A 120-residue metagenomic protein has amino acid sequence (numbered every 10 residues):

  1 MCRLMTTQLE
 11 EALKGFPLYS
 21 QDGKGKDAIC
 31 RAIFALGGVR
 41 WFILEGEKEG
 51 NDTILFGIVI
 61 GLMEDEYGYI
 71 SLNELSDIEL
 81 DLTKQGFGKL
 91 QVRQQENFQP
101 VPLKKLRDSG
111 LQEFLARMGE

Functional and structural regions predicted by a protein language model:
M1-G37, M118-E120: N-terminal domain-onset segments
C2, T7, K48-N51, L103 (+2 more regions): Preference for intrinsically disordered or flexible, low-complexity segments and adjacent hinge/connector residues
K14, D22-K24, F56, I60 (+4 more regions): Feature targets compositionally biased, intrinsically disordered low-complexity regions with long contiguous runs
L18, K26, E49, I60 (+4 more regions): Polar low-complexity intrinsically disordered regions enriched in Ser/Thr and small residues
L44-D81: Acidic, aromatic-enriched beta-alpha/helix-loop junctions
E66-R117: Helix-rich interaction surfaces within compact, conserved domain-sized segments that mediate assembly or partner
